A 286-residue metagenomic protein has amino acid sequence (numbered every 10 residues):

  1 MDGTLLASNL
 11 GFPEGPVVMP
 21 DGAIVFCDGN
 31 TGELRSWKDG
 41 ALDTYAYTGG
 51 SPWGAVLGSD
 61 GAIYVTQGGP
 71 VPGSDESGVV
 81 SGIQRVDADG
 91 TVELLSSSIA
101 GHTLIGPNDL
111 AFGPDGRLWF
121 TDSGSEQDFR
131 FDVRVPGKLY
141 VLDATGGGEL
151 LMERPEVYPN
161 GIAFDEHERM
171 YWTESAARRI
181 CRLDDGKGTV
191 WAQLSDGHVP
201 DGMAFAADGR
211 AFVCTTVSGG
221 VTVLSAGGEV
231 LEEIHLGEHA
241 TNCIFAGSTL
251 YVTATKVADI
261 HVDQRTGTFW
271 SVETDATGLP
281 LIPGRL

Functional and structural regions predicted by a protein language model:
M1-L286: Sequence-structural signature of mature extracellular/luminal beta-sheet repeat domains, prominently beta-propellers
